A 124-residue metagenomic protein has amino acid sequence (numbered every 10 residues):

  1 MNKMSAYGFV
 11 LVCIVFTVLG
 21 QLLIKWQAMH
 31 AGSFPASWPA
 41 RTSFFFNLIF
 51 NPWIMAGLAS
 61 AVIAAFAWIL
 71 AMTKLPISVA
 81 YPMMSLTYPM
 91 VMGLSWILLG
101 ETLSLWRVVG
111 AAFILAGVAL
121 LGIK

Functional and structural regions predicted by a protein language model:
M1-K124: Polytopic alpha-helical membrane proteins, predominantly small-molecule transporters/carriers
